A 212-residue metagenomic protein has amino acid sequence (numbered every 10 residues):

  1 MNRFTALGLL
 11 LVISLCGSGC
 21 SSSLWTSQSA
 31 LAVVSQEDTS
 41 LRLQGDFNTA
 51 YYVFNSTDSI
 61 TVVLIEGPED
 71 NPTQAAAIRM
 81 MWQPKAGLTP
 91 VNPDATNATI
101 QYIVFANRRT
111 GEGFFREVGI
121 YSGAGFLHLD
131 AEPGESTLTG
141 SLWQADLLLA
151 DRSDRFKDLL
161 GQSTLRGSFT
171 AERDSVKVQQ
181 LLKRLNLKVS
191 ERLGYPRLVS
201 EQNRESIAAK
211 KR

Functional and structural regions predicted by a protein language model:
M1-C20: Sec-dependent bacterial lipoprotein signal peptides
C16-E37: Bacterial Sec signal peptide processing site at the extreme N-terminus
W25-S27, V53-T137: Surface-exposed helix/loop patches within compact recognition domains
T39-A50: N-terminal targeting signals for Sec/Tat export/insertion, comprising classic cleavable signal peptides
Y51-F54, D158: Short, solvent-exposed beta-strand/turn "edge" segments of beta-rich domains on protein surfaces
N97-D158, S168, R184-R212: Low-complexity, intrinsically disordered segments exposed to solvent
S153-Q179: Short secondary-structure subsegments characteristic of cysteine-rich extracellular domains
